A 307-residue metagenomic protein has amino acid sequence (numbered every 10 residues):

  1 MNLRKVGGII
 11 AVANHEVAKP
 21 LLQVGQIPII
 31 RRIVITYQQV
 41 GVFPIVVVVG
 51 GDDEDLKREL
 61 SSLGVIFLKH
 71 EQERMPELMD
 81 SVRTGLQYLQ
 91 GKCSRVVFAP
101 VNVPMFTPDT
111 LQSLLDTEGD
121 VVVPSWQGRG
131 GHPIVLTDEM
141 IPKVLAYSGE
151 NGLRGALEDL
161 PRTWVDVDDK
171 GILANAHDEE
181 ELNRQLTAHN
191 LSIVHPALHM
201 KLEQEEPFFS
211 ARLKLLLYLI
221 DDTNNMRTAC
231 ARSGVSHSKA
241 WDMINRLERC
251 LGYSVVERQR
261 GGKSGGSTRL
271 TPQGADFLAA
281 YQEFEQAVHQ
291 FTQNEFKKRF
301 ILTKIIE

Functional and structural regions predicted by a protein language model:
N2-E54: N-terminal glycine-rich phosphate-binding loop and ensuing alpha1 helix
E71-P142: Conserved beta-loop-beta/alpha segment of the NTase-like Rossmann-fold superfamily that binds/positions NTPs
S148-A197: Conserved alpha/beta core of the MobA/IspD/sugar-nucleotide pyrophosphorylase nucleotidyltransferase superfamily
T223-A229: Short helix-boundary/capping micro-motifs
R227, S238-K239: Key DNA-contact positions within bacterial/archaeal DNA-binding proteins
M243: Residues within the DNA-recognition helix of helix-turn-helix
R249-R269: A short LG(V/I)-centered, amphipathic sequence patch enriched for acidic residue(s) preceding the LG motif
A275-E307: Helix-turn-helix/homeodomain-like alpha-helical modules used for DNA recognition and transcription-factor dimerization
